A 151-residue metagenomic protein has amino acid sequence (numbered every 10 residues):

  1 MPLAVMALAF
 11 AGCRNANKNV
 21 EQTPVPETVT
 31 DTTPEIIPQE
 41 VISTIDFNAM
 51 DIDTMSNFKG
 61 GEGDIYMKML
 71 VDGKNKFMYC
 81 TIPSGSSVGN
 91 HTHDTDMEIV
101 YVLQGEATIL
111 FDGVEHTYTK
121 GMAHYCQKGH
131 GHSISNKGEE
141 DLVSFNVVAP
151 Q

Functional and structural regions predicted by a protein language model:
M1-L3: Sec-dependent signal peptide recognition, specifically the positively charged N-region followed immediately by
A9-G12: C-terminal motif of bacterial Sec signal peptides marking the signal peptidase cleavage site
N15-K76, G89: A short, N-terminal "cap"/entry segment at the start of jelly-roll beta-barrel domains of the cupin/DSBH fold
K76-H93: Conserved short histidine dyad/triad with adjacent acidic residue
T95-A107, D112: Glycine- and acidic-residue-biased ligand/ion/polar-headgroup-sensing regions
V114-K128: Short acidic-glycine-tyrosine-enriched beta hairpin
K128-Q151: Ligand-binding loop in jelly-roll beta-barrel domains
